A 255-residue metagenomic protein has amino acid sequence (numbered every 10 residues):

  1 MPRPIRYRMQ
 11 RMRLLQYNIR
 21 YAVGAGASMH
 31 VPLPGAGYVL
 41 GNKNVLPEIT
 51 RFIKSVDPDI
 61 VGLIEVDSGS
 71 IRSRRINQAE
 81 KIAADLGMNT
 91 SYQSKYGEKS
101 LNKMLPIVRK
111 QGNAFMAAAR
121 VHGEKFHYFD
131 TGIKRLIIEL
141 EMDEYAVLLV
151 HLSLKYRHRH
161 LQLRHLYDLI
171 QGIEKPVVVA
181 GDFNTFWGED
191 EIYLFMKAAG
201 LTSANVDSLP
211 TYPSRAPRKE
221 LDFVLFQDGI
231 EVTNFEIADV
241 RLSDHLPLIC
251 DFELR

Functional and structural regions predicted by a protein language model:
M1-D85, Y92-S100, R255: N-terminal, active-site-proximal structural segment of metallo-dependent hydrolase catalytic domains
P2-R11, E65-Y145, E236-D239: Structured beta-strand-rich core segments of catalytic domains in phosphoester-bond hydrolases
R13-N18, E48-S73, V147-V150, Q162 (+4 more regions): Active-site beta-strand/loop signature of hydrolases that rely on acidic residues for catalysis
I19-A22, S68-G69, G97-E98, A119-H122 (+4 more regions): Short, solvent-exposed loop/turn segments at secondary-structure junctions
G24-H30, R75-I76, N102-L105, I137 (+2 more regions): Short aromatic-enriched loop/helix-cap "lid" or pocket-rim segments at secondary-structure transitions that line
A36-N42, F126, S153-R157: Short, flexible loop segments at the rims of nucleotide/cofactor-binding pockets, characterized by
L40-E48, R74, G132, H158-H165 (+2 more regions): Soluble or luminal CAZymes and related metallo-dependent hydrolases
S70-R75, M88-F115, N184-P247: Active site of divalent-metal-dependent phosphoester/diester hydrolases
